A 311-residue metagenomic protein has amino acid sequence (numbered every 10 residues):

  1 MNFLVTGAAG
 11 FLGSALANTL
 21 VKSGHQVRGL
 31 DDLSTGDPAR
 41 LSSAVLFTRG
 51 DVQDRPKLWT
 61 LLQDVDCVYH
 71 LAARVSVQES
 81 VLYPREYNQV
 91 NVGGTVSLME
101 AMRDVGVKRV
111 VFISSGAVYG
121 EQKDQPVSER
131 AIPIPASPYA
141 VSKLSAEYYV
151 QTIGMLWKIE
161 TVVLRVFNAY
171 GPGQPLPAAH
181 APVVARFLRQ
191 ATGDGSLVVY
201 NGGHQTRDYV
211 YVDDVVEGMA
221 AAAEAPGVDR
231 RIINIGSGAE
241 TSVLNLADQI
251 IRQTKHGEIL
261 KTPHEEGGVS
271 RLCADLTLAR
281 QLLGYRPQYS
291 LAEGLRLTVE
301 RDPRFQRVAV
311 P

Functional and structural regions predicted by a protein language model:
M1-F167, Y289, R301, V308-P311: N-terminal Rossmann-like NAD(P)+-binding domain of SDR-like oxidoreductases, especially those catalyzing
A15, K57-T60, D64-C67, S97 (+8 more regions): Alpha-helical elements of Rossmann-like donor-binding domains used by nucleotide-donor carbohydrate transfer enzymes
G36-D37, G120-E121, G173, V243 (+1 more regions): A short beta-to-alpha transition loop/helix N-cap that caps and shapes the active-site region
V52, I132, G171, H204 (+1 more regions): Residues that form or immediately flank small-molecule/cofactor binding pockets and catalytic motifs
Q53, L82, V90-G93, R130 (+7 more regions): Residue-level signal for the nucleotide or nucleotide-sugar donor/cofactor binding architecture
Q125, Y148-D208, V212-A221, G238 (+1 more regions): NAD(P)-dependent short-chain dehydrogenase/reductase
T192-P311: C-terminal substrate-binding subdomain of Rossmann-fold SDR/epimerase-dehydratase oxidoreductases
